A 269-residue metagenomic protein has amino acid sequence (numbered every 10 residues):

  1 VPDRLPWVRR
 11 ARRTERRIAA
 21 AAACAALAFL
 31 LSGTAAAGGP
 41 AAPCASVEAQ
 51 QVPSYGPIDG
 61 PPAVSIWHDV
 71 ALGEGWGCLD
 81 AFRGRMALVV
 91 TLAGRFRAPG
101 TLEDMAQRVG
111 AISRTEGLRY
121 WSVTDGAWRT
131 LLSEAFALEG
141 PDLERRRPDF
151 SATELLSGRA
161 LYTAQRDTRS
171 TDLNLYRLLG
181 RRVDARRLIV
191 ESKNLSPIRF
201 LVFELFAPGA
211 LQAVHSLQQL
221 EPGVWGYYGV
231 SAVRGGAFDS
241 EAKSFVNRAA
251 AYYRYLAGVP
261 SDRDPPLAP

Functional and structural regions predicted by a protein language model:
L5-A23: Bacterial N-terminal signal peptides that target proteins for export
A21-S32: Bacterial N-terminal signal peptides
G38-R169: Hydrophobic ligand-binding cavity/cleft-lining segments
G158, T168, L173-Y176, R182: Extended, well-ordered protein cores
L175-R182, Q212-Q219: Hydrophobic/aromatic beta-strand elements that line small-molecule binding cavities or substrate pockets in beta-rich
D184-V202, A207, L211: Conserved short secondary-structure elements within globular domains
K193-I198, Y228-D239: Short, solvent-exposed aromatic-acidic interface loops
V233-P269: A conserved amphipathic terminal alpha-helix motif
